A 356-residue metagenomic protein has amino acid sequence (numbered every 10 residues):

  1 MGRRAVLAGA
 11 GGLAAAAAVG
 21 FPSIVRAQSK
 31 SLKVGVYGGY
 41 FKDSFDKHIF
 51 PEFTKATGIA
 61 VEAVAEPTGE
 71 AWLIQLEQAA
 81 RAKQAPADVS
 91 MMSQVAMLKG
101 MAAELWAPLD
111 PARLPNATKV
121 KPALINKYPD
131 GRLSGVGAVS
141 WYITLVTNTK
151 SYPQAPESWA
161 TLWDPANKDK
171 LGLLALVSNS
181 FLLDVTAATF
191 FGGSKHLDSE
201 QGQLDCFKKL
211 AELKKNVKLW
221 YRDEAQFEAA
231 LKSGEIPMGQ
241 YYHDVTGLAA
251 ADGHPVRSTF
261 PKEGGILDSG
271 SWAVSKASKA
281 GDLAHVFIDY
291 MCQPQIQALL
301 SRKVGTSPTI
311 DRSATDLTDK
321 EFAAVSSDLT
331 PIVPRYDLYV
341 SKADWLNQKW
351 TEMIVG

Functional and structural regions predicted by a protein language model:
M1-A14: N-terminal secretory signal peptides and thylakoid transit peptides that target proteins across membranes
F21-A27: Sec/Tat signal peptide C-region and signal peptidase I cleavage site
Q28-L98: Early extracytoplasmic/lumenal segment of secretory-pathway proteins
K42-D46, G69-E70, P86-K232: Extracytoplasmic ligand-binding site segments that recognize negatively charged/polar headgroups
M97-K99, M238-P255: A ligand-binding cleft/hinge motif common to bilobed small-molecule-binding domains
L204-L213, A250-K276: Periplasmic-binding protein-like
I266, G270, S275-P334: Mature extracytoplasmic/periplasmic domains
P331-G356: Conserved C-terminal helix/tail region of periplasmic/extracytoplasmic solute-binding proteins
